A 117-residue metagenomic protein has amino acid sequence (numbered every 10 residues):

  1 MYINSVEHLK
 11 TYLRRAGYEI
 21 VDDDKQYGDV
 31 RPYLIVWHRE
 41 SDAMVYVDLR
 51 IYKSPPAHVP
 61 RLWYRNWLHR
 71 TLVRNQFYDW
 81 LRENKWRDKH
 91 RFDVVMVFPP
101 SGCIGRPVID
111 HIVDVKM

Functional and structural regions predicted by a protein language model:
M1-K25: Acidic-basic catalytic patches of nuclease active cores, encompassing PD-(D/E)XK and other metal-cofactor nuclease
D23-Y27, M96-F98: Short, solvent-exposed loop/turn elements at beta->coil junctions and helix N-caps that rim active or binding pockets
K25, L49-I51, D114-M117: Active-site donor-binding loop signature of nucleotide-sugar glycosyltransferases
D29-W37: Short acidic loop-to-beta-strand element that houses the catalytic metal-binding Asp/Glu of nuclease active sites
V36-D48: Active-site beta-strand-loop-beta-strand hairpin of nuclease catalytic cores that positions key catalytic residues
I51-P100: Catalytic cores of nucleic-acid endonucleases
M96-M117: Short, low-complexity, polybasic intrinsically disordered segments
